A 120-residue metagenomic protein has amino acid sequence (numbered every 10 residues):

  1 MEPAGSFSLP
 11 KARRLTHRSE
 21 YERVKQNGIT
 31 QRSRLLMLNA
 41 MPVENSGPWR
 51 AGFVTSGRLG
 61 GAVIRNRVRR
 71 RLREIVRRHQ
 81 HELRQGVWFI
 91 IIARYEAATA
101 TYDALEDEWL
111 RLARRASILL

Functional and structural regions predicted by a protein language model:
M1-L120: Positively charged, solvent-exposed patches that mediate nucleic-acid binding
